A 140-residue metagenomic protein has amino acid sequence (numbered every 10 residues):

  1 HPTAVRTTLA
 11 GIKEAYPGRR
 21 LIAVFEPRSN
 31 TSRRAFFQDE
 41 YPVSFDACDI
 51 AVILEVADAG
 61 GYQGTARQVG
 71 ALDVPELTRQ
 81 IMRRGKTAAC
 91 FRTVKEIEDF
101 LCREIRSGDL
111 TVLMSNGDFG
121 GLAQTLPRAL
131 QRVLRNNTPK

Functional and structural regions predicted by a protein language model:
H1-K140: ATP-dependent carboxylate-amine ligase
